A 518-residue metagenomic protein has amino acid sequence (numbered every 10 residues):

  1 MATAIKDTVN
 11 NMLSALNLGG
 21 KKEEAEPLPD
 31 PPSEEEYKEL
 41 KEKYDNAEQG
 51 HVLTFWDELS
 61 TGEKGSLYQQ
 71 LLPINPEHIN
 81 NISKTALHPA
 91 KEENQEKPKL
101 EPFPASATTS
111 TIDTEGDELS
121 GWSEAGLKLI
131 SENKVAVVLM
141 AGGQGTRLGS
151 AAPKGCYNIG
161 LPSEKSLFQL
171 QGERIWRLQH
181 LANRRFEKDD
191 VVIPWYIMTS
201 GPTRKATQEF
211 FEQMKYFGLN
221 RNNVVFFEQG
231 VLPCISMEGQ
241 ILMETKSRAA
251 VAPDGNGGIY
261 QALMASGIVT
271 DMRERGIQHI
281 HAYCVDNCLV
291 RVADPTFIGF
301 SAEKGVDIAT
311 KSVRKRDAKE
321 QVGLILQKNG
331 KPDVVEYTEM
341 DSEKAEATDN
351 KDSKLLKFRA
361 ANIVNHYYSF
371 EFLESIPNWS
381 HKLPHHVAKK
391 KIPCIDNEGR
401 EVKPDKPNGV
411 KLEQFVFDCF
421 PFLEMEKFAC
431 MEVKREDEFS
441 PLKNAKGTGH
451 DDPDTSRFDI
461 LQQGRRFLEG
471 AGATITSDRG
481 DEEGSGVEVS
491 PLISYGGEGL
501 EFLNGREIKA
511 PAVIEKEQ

Functional and structural regions predicted by a protein language model:
A2-L18: Composition-driven recognition of long, low-complexity, acid-poor segments enriched in small hydrophobic and small
P27-N222, P233, E244-Q261, V269-T270 (+3 more regions): N-terminal glycine-rich phosphate-binding loop and ensuing alpha1 helix
V137-L139, I197, F226, A282 (+2 more regions): Structural beta-sheet core signal
V138-G142, Q229, V433-R435: Short loop/turn segments at strand-loop or loop-helix junctions that form parts of catalytic or ligand-binding pockets
G149-A152, A206-E212, S236-I241, V292-T296 (+2 more regions): Short acidic, glycine/serine/threonine-rich loops at helix termini
P194-W195, N223, D307, K427: Residues at the starts of beta-strands that form the adenosine-phosphate
Y216, R221-E320: Conserved beta-loop-beta/alpha segment of the NTase-like Rossmann-fold superfamily that binds/positions NTPs
G276-H281, L289-A293, I298-G480: Catalytic core of tubulin tyrosine ligase-like
